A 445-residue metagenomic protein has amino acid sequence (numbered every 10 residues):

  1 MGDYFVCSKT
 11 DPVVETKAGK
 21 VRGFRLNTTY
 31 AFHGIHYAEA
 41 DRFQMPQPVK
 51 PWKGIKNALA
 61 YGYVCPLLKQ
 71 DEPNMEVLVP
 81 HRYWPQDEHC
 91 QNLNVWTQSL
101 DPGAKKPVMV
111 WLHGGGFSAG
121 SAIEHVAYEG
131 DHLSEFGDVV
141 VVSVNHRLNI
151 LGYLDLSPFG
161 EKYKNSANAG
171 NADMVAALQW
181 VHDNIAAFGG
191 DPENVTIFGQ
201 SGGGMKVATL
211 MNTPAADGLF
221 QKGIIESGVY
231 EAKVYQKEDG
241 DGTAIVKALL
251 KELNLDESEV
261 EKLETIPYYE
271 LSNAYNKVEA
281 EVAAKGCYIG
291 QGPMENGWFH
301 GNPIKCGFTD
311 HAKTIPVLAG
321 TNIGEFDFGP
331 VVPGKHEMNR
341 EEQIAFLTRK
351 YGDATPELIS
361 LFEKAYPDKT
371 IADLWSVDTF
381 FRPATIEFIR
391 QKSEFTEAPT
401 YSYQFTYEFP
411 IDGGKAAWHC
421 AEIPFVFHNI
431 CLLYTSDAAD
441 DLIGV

Functional and structural regions predicted by a protein language model:
M1-N168, P192, S436: Non-catalytic accessory segments of hydrolases
I35, V331, P383-S436: Mobile gating loops/cap/lid regions near enzyme active sites that modulate substrate access
K164-I185: Alpha/beta-hydrolase active-site loop
D183, D217, E226-Q343, D373-Q391 (+1 more regions): Substrate-access "cap/lid" subdomains that shape and gate the entrance to catalytic or ligand-binding pockets
G190-Q200: Alpha/beta-hydrolase fold nucleophile elbow
G199-G202, S227: Catalytic nucleophile serine of serine hydrolases, specifically the conserved "nucleophile elbow" pentapeptide
G204-A215: Short glycine-enriched nucleophile-adjacent loop and the immediately C-terminal alpha-helix near the catalytic center
Y434-V445: Single conserved hydrophobic/aromatic residue that forms the stacking wall/gate of nucleotide- or nucleobase-binding
